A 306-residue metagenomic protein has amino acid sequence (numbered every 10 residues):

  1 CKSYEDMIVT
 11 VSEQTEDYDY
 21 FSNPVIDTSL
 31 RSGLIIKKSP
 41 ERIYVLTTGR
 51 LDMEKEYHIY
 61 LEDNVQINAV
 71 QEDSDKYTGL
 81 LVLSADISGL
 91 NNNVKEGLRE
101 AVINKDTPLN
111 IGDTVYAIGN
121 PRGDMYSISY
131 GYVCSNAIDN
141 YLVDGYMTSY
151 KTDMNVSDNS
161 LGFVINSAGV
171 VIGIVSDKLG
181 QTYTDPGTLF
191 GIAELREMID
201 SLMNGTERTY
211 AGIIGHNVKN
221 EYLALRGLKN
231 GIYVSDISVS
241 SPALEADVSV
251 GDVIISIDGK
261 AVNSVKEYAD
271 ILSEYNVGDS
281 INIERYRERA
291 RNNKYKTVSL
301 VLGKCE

Functional and structural regions predicted by a protein language model:
I8-S12, I43-T48, P108-P121, T152-D153 (+3 more regions): Active-site-proximal beta-strands of protease catalytic cores
T15-V45, I67-N68, I128, L161-G162: A conserved glycine-rich beta-strand in the N-terminal activation segment of trypsin-fold
S22-I26, S74-T78, N91-N93, S135-Y150 (+2 more regions): Gly/Ser-enriched beta-turn/beta-hairpin loop segments
K37-G119, G123-D124, D158, V262-N263 (+3 more regions): Conserved active-site neighborhood of the chymotrypsin/trypsin-like protease fold
S88-E100, S127-T188, N230-S235: Active-site region of chymotrypsin-like
R99-A101, D153-D158, G162-F163, H216-S256 (+1 more regions): PDZ/PDZ-like domain segments forming the peptide/carboxylate-binding groove, activating on the N-terminal beta-strands
V171-K229, N293, E306: C-terminal cap/linker of serine protease catalytic domains
D200-Y210, I214, N220, S240 (+3 more regions): PDZ-domain C-terminal substructure recognizer with occasional recognition of PDZ-binding tails
